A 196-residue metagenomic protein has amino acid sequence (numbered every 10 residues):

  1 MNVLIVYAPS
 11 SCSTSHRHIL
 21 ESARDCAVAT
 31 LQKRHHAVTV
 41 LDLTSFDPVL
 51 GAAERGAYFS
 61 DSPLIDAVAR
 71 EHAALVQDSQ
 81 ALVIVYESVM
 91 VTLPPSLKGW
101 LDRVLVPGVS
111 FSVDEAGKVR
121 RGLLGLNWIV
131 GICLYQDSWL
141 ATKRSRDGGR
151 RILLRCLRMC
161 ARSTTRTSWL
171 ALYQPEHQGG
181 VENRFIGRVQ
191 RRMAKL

Functional and structural regions predicted by a protein language model:
M1-L4, L126-G131, T167: Hydrophobic beta-strand segments of well-ordered beta-sheets in folded domains
M1-V109, G187-L196: N-terminal beta1-alpha1-beta2 submodule of the flavodoxin-like/Rossmannoid cofactor-binding fold
P9-S13, Y135-W139, Q174-H177: A short, flexible beta-alpha/helix-coil linker loop
P48-R55, V130-C133, W169: Short, basic/glycine-rich phosphate-binding loops at helix/coil junctions that contact nucleotide phosphates
V85, I132, Y173: Conserved residues at the C-terminal ends of beta-strands
P107-S112, S163-T167: Short, structured loop/turn "capping" segments at alpha-beta junctions
V113-M159: Short, glycine-/small-residue-rich phosphate/pyrophosphate-handling segment
L140-R144, G148-L196: Glycine-rich phosphate/pyrophosphate-binding loop and the adjoining helix
